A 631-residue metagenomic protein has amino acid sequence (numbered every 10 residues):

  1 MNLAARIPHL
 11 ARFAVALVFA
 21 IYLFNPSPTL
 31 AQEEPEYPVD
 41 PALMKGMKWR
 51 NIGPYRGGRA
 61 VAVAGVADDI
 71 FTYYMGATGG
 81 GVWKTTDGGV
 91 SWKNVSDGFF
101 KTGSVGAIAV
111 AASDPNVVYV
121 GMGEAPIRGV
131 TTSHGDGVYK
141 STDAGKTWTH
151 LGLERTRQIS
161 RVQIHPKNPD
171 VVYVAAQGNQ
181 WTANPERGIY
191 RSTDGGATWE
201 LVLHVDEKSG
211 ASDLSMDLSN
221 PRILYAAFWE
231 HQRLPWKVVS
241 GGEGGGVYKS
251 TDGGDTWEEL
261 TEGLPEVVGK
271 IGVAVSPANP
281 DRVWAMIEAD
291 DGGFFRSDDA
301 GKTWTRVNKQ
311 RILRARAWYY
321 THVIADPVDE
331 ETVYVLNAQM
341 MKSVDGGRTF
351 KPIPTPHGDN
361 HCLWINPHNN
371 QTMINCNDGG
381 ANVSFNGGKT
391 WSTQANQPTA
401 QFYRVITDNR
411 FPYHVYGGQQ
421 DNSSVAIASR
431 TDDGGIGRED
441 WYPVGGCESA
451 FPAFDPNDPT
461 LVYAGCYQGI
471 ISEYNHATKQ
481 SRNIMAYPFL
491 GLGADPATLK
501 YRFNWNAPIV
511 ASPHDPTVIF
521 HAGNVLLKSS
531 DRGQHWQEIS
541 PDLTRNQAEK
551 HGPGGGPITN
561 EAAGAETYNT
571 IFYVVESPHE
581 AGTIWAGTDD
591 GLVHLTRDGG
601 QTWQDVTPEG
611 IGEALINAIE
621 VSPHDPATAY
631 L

Functional and structural regions predicted by a protein language model:
M1-L10: N-terminal secretory signal peptides that target proteins for export/translocation
A11-P26: Bacterial N-terminal signal peptides
F24-E34: Bacterial Sec-dependent signal peptides at the C-terminal "C-region" and cleavage site
Q32-L631: Beta-propeller blade termini and top-face loops
